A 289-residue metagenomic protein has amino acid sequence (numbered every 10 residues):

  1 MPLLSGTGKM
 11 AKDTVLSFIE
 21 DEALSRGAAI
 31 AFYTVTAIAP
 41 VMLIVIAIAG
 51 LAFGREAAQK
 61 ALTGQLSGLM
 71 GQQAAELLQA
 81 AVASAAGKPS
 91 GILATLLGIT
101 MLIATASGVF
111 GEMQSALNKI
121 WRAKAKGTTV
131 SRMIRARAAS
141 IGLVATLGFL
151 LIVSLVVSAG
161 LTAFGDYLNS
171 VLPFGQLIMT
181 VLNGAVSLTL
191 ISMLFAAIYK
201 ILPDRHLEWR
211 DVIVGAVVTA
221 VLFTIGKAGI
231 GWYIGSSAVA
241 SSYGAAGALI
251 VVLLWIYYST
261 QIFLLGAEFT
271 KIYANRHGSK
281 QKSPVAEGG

Functional and structural regions predicted by a protein language model:
M1-G289: Membrane-embedded alpha-helices and immediately adjacent juxtamembrane helical segments in alpha-helical membrane
